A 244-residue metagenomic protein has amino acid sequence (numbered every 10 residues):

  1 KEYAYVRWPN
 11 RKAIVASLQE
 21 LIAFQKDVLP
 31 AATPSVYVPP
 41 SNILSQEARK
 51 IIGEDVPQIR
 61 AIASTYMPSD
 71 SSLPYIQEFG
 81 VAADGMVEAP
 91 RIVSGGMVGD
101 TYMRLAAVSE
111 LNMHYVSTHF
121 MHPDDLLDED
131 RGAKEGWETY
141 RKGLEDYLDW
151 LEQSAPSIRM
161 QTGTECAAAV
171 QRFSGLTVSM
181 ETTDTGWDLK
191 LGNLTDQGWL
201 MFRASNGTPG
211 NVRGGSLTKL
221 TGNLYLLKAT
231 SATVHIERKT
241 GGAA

Functional and structural regions predicted by a protein language model:
K1-R7: Aromatic- and acidic-residue-enriched carbohydrate-binding clefts of CAZyme catalytic domains
W8-V36, Q46-R49, D55, E88-A167: Catalytic grooves of carbohydrate-active enzymes
Y37-I43, T65-P68: Short, solvent-exposed turn/loop segments enriched in Gly/Ser/Thr/Pro and often Arg
S45-V56, G175-D184: Short, electropositive alpha-helical surface patch
G53-M97, M160-Q161: His/Asp/Glu-enriched short active-site or ligand-binding loop at hydrolase and phosphoryl-transfer sites
G163-N206: Surface beta-strand/loop "capping" patches
M201-L217: Change to "...patches in solvent-exposed regions of secreted, membrane-anchored, or virion-exposed structural
L220-A244: C-terminal beta-strand-rich structural cap/linker in extracellular carbohydrate-active enzymes
